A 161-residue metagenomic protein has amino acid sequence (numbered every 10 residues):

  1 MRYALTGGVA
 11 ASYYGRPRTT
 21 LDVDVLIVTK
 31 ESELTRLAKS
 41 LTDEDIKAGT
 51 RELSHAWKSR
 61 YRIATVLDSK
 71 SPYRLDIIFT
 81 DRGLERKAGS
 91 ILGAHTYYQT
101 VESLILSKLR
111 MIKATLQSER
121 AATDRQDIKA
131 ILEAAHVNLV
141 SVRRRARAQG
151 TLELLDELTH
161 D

Functional and structural regions predicted by a protein language model:
M1-D161: Compositionally biased terminal segments of proteins
